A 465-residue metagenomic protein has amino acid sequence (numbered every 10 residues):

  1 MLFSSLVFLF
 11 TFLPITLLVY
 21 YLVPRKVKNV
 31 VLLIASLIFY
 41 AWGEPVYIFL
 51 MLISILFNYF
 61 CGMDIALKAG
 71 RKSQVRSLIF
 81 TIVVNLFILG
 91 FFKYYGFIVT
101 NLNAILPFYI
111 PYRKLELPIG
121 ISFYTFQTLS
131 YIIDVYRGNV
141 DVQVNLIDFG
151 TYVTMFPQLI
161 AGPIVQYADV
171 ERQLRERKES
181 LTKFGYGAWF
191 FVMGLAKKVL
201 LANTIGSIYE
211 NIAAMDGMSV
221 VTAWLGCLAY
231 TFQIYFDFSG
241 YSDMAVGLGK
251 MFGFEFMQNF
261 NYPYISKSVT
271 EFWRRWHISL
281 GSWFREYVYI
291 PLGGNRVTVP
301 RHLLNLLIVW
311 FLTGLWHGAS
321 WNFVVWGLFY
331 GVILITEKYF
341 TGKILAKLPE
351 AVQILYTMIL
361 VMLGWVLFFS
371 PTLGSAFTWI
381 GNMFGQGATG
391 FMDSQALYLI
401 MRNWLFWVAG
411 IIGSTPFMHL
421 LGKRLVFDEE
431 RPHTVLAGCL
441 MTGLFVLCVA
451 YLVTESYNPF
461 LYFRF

Functional and structural regions predicted by a protein language model:
M1-R464: Membrane-embedded transmembrane alpha-helical bundles that form the catalytic cores of multi-pass lipid-modifying
